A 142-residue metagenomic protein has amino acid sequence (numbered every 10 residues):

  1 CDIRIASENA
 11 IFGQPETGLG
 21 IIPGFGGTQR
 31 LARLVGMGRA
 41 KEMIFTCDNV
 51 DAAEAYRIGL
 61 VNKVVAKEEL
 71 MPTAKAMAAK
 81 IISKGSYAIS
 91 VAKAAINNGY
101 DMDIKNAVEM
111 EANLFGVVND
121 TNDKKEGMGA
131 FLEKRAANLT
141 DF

Functional and structural regions predicted by a protein language model:
C1-I44, I58, T73-A79: CoA-thioester-processing core
I5-A10, A52, V61-E109, G116 (+2 more regions): C-terminal long alpha-helix characteristic of the crotonase
L31, A55, A92, F131: Terminal peptide-recognition signature
M43-F45, V117-V118: Short alpha-helical segment immediately N-terminal to, or the first helix within, an HTH/HTH-like DNA-binding domain
C47-E54: Acidic, divalent-metal-coordinating active-site segment for phosphoryl/phosphodiester hydrolysis, typified by short
D120-K124, A130: Interdomain hinge/lid region at the active-site interface of Rossmann-like NAD(P)-dependent oxidoreductases
G129-F142: Terminal low-complexity tails and localization/encapsulation signals of metabolic enzymes
